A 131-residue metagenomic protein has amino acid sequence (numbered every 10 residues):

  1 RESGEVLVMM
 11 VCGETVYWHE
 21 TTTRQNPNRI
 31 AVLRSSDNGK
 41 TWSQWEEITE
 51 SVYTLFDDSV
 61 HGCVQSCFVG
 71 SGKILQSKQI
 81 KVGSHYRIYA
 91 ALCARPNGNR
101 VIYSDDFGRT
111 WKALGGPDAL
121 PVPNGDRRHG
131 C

Functional and structural regions predicted by a protein language model:
R1-C131: Asp-box/BNR beta-propeller blade signature and adjacent active/binding-site loops in extracellular glycan-interacting
